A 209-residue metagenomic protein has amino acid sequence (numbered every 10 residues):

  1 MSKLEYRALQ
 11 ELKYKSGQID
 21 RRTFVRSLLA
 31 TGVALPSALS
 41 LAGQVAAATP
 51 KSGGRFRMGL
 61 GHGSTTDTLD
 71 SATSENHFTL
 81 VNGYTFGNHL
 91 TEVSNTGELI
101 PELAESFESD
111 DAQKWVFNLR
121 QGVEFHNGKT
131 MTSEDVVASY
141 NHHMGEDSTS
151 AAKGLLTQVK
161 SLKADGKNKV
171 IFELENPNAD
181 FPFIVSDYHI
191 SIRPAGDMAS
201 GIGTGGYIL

Functional and structural regions predicted by a protein language model:
M1-T23, G32: N-terminal secretory signal peptides
Q18, L39-H62: C-terminal segment of N-terminal export signals and the immediately downstream linker at the start of the mature
T23-V45: N-terminal export signals
G53-H62, K114-V116, V136-S139, V170-F172 (+1 more regions): Short, well-ordered beta-strand elements
G59-D110, N141, I202-T204, I208: N-terminal lobe/hinge region of extracytoplasmic solute-binding protein
S94-E98, N178, F183-L209: Gly/Pro-rich hinge or "lid" segments in bacterial periplasmic/extracellular proteins
E105-T149, D165, I171: Aromatic- and charge-enriched surface segment that lines or borders ligand/interaction sites
E108, A152-A195: Surface-exposed binding/hinge segments that line and control ligand-binding clefts or catalytic entry sites
